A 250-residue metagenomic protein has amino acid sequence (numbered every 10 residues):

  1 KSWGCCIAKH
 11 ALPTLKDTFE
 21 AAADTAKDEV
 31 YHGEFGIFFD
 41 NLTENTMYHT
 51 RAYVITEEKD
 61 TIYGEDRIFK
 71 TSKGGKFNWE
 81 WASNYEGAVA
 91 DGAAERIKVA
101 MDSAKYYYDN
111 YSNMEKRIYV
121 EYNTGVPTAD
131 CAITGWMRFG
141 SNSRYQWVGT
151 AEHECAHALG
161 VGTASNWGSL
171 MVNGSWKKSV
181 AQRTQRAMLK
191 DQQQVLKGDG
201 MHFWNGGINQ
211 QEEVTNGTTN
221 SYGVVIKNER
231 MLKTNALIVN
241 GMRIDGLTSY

Functional and structural regions predicted by a protein language model:
K1-K73: Short, surface-exposed linear motifs at loops/turns and structural transition points
K9-T14, R144, T163-N166: Acidic glycine-/aspartate-rich tracts in secreted/extracellular proteins
G74-W79, G87-A90, A94, L170-K178 (+1 more regions): Extracellular distal adhesion/interaction modules in secreted or cell-surface proteins
G75-C131: Auxiliary, metal-adjacent structural segments of Zn-dependent hydrolase domains
Y122-Q146, V161-G162: Active-site scaffold of zinc-dependent metalloenzymes
Q146-C155: Short alpha-helical catalytic segment bearing the HExxH-like zincin motif of zinc-dependent metalloproteases
C155-V172: Catalytic Zn2+-binding segment of zinc metalloproteases
G168-Y250: Metalloprotease/metallohydrolase-associated module, dominated by Zn2+-dependent proteases
